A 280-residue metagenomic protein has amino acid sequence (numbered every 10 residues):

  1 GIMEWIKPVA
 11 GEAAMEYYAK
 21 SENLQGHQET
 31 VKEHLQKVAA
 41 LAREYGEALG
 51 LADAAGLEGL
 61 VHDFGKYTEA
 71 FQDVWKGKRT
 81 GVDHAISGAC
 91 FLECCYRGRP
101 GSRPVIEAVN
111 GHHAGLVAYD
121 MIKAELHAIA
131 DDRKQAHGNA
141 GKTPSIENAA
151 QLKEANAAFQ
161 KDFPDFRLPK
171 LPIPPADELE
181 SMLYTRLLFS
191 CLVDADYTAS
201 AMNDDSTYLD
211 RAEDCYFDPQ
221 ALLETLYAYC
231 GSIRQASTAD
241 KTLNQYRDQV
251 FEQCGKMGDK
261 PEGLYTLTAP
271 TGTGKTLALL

Functional and structural regions predicted by a protein language model:
I2-C230: Accessory nucleic-acid engagement/destabilization modules that flank
H27-L35, D240-F251, G272: Short acidic-aromatic active-site loops that bind/stabilize oxyanions
K37, L41, Q249-Q253, A278: Well-ordered alpha-helical segments embedded in enzymatic catalytic cores
C215-L222, Q249, T266-P270: Conserved coupling segment at the C-terminus of the helicase ATP-binding
I233-T266: Conserved pre-motif I regulatory segment
P261-L280: Walker A/P-loop
